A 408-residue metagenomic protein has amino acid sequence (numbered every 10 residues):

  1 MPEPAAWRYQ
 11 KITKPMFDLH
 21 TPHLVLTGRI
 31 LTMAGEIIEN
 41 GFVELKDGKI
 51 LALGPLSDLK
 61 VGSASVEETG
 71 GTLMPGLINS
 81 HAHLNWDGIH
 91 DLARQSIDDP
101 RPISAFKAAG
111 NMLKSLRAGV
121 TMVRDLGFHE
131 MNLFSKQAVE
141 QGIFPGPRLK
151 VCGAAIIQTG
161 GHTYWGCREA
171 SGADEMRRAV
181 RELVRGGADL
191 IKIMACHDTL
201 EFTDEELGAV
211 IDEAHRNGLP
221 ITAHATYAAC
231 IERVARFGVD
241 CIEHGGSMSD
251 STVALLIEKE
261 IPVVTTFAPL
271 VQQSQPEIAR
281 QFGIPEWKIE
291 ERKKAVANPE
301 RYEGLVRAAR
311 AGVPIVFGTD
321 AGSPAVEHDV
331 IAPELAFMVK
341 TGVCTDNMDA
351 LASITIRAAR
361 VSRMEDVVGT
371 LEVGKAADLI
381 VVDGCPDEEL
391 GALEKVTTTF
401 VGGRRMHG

Functional and structural regions predicted by a protein language model:
P2-K60, L73, I380, G384-E389 (+1 more regions): N-terminal metal-binding scaffold of metallo-dependent hydrolase/deaminase domains
G28, V43, G48, G70 (+14 more regions): Divalent metal-coordination and catalytic microenvironments
G71-Q141, H162, E205, A229 (+1 more regions): Metal-associated gating/positioning segment near the N- to mid-region
H83, F128, A154-I157, G161 (+5 more regions): Active-site beta-loop-alpha junctions enriched in small/polar residues
H83-F106, L113-L116, P145, G153 (+2 more regions): Active-site gating loops and adjacent loop-to-helix segments of metal-dependent hydrolytic enzymes
N132-I143, D204-G208, C241, S247 (+2 more regions): Short, electropositive alpha-helical surface patch
F134, D174-T265, Q272, E277-I284 (+2 more regions): Histidine/acidic residue-rich metal-binding segments in metalloenzymes
R216, P299-C385: His/Asp/Glu-enriched, well-ordered alpha-helical/loop segment that forms or immediately abuts the divalent-metal
